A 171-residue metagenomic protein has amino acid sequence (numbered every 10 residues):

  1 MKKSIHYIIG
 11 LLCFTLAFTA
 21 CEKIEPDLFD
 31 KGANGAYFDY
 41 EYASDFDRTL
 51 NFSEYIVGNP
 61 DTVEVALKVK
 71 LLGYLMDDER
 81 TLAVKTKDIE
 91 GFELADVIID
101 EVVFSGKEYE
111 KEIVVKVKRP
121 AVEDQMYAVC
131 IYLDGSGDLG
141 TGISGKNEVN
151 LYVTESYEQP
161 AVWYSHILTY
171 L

Functional and structural regions predicted by a protein language model:
M1-I8: Bacterial N-terminal signal peptides that target proteins for export
L16-A20: C-terminal motif of bacterial Sec signal peptides marking the signal peptidase cleavage site
E22-F92, Q159-L171: Acidic/polar, low-complexity intrinsically disordered N-terminal segments immediately downstream of a Sec signal
F29, G137-V149: Beta-sandwich strand segments
T62-A66, Y109-I113, D124-A128: Short, solvent-exposed loop/turn segments enriched in Ser/Thr/Gly
E79-K87, K118-G135: Contiguous beta-strand segments of beta-sheet-rich domains
K87-I98, S136-T141: Short aromatic-acidic-glycine turn motif
V102-E110: Short proline/glycine- and polar residue-rich coil/turn motifs
